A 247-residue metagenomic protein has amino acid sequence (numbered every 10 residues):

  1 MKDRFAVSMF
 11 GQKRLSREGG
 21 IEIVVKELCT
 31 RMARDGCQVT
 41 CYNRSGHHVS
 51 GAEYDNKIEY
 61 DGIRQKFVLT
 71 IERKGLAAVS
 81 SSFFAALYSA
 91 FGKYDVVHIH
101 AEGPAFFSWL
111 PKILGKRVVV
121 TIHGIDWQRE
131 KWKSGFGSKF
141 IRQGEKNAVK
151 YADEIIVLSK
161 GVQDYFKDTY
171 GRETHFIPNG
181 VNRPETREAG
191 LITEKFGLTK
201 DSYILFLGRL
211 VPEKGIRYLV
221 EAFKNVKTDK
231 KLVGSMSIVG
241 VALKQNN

Functional and structural regions predicted by a protein language model:
M1-H47, G92, K224-V226: N-terminal subdomain of nucleotide-sugar transferases
S8, I156, G197-K214, V220-N225 (+1 more regions): Conserved donor-binding/catalytic core segment of Leloir-type glycosyltransferases
S45-H47, V181, L207, K231-N247: Glycosyltransferase donor-sugar binding loop
E53-D55, T186-L198: A short helix/loop element that forms part of the nucleotide-sugar donor recognition site in Leloir-type
L76-A90, Y94-W127: An aromatic- and histidine-rich active-site surface loop
L87-A90, I113, G137-I155: Membrane-proximal helix-turn-helix segments that form the acceptor-binding/catalytic region of lipid-linked
R117, W127-N147, R187: Nucleotide-sugar donor phosphate/pyrophosphate-binding loop at the beta->alpha transition of glycosyltransferases
G161, G180: Carbohydrate-associated surface elements
